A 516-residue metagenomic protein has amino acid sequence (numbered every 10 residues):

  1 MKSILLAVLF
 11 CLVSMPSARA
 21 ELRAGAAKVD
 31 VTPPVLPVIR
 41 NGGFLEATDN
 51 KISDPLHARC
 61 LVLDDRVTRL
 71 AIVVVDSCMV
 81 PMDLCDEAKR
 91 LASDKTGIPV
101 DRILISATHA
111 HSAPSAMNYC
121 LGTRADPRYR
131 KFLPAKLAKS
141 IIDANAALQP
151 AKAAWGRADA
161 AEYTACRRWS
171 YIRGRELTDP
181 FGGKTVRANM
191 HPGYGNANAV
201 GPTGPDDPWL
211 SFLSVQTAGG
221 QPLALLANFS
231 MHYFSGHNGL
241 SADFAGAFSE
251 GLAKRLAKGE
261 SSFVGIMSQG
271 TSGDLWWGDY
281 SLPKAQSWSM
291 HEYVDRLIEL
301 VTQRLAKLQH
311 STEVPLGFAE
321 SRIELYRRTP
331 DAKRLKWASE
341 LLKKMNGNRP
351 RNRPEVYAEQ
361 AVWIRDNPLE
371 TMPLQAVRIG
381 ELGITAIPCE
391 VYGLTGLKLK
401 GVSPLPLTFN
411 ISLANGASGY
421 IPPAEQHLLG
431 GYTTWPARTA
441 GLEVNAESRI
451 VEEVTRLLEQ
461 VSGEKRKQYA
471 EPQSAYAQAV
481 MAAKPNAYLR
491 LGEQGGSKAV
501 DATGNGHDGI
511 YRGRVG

Functional and structural regions predicted by a protein language model:
L5-S14: Bacterial N-terminal signal peptides
A7, P114, D279, S497-K498 (+1 more regions): Hydrophobic positions within alpha-helical membrane elements
P16-L22, Q478-A482: Extreme N-terminus of proteins, especially the signal/transit-peptide cleavage junction and the first residues
A20-F263, G270-T271, G278-S281, A285-D295 (+2 more regions): Conserved beta-alpha junction segments in alpha/beta enzyme cores
V301: Glycan-recognition surfaces in beta-rich domains, encompassing non-catalytic CBMs and lectin-like receptor-binding
Q468-G516: Extracytoplasmic low-complexity segments
